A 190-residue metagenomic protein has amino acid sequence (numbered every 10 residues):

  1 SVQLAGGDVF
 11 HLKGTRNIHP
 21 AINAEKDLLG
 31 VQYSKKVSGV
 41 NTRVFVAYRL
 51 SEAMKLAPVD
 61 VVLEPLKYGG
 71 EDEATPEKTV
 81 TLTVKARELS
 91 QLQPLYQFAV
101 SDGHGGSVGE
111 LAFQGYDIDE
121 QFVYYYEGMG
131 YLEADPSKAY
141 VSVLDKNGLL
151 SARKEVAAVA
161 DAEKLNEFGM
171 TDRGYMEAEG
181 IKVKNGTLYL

Functional and structural regions predicted by a protein language model:
S1, V31-V37, Y125-G128, L190: Conserved beta-strand positions in repeat-built beta-propeller and related beta-rich domains
S1-G14, A53-G109, A152-Y175: Surface-exposed loop and turn segments in beta-propeller and other repeat-based domains that flank or scaffold
D8-G30, G109-E120, G174-Y189: Structural signature of eukaryotic scaffold interfaces centered on beta-propeller domains
A21-L29, V37-V40, L50-D60, D119-Q121: Secondary-structure boundary elements
I22-A24, Y33, E52, V100 (+2 more regions): Surface-exposed beta-strand edges and flanking loops
K35-S51, L132-K146, L190: Structural motif
H104-V159: Loop/turn-rich, solvent-exposed surfaces of beta-rich toroidal or solenoidal domains
P136-L190: Hydrophilic extracytoplasmic domains
